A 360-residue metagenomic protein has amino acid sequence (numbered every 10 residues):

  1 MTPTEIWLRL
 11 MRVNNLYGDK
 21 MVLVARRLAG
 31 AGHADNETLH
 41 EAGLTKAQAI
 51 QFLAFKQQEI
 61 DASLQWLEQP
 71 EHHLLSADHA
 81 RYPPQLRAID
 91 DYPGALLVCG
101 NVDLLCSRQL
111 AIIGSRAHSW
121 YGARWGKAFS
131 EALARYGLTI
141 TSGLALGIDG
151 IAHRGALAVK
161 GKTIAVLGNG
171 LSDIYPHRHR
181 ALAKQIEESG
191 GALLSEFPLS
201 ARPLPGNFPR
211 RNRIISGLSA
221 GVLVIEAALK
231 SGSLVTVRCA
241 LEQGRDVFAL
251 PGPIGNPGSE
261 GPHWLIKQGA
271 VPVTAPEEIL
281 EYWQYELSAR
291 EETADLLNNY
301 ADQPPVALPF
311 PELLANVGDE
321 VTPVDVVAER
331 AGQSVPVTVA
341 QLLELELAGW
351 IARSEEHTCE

Functional and structural regions predicted by a protein language model:
M1-R81, A348-W350: Short, small/acidic-rich helices and loops at N termini and domain boundaries of DNA replication/processing enzymes
M1-T4, L74-E356: Glycine-biased, small-residue-rich flexible motifs in mid-sequence functional cores and linkers
